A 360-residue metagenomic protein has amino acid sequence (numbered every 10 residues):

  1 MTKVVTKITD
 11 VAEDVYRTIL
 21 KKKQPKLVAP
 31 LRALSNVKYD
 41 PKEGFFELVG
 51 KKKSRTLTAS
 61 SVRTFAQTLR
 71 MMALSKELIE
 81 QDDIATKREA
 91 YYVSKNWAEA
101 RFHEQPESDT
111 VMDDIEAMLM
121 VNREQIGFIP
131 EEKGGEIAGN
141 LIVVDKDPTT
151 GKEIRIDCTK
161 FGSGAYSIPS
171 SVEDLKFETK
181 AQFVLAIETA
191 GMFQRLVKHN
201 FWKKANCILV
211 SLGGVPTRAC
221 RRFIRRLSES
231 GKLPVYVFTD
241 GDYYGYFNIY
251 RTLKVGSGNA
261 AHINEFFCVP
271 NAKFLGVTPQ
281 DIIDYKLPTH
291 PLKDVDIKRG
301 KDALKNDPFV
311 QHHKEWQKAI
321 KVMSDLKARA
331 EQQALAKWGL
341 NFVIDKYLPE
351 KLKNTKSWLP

Functional and structural regions predicted by a protein language model:
M1-P234, Y243-P360: Nucleic-acid enzyme cleavage-core boundary/entry regions
D240: Active-site glycine-centered loops adjacent to acidic/histidine catalytic or metal-binding residues that shape
